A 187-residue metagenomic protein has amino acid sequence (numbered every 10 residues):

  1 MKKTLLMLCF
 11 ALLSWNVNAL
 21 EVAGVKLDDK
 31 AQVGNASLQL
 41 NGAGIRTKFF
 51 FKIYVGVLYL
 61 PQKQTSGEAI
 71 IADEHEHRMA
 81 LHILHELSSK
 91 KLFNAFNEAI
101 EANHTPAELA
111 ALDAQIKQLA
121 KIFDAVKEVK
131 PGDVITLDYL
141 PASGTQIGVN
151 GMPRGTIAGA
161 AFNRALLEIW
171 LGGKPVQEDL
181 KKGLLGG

Functional and structural regions predicted by a protein language model:
T4-L13: Sec-dependent N-terminal signal peptides
V17-G187: Terminal leader/tail segments of proteins
